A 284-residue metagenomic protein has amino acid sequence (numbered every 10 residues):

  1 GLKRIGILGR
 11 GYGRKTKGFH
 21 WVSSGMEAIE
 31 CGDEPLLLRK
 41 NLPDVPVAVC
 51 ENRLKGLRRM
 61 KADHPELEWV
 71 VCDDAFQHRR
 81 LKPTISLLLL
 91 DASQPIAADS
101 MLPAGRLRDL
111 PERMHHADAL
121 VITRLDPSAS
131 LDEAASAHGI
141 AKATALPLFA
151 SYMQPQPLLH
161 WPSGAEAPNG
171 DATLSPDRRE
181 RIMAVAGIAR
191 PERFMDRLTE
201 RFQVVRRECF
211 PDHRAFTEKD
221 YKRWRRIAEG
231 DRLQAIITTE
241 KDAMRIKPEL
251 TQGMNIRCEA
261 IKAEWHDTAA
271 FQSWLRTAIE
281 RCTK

Functional and structural regions predicted by a protein language model:
L2-K3, H64-L67, P83, R179 (+1 more regions): Short, high-confidence coil segments that cap the C-terminus of an alpha-helix and link into the following beta-strand
K3, P83-I85, H115-D118, E180 (+1 more regions): Short glycine-/polar-rich loops that comprise or flank the Walker A/P-loop and associated switch/sensor motifs
G6-L8, L88, R181-V185: Conserved beta-strand elements of the Class I
G11-T144, L148-A150: Phosphate/Mg2+-binding loops and adjacent switch elements in nucleotide/diphosphate-handling enzyme cores
L90, S151, E208, E259-I261: Hydrophobic residues at beta-strand termini and immediately following loops that shape nucleotide-binding pockets
P95-A235: C-terminal accessory "lid"/substrate-recognition subdomains
Q156-L158, P211-A215, G253-C282: Short, flexible loop segments at boundaries between secondary-structure elements
R232-T251: Phosphate-bearing ligand-interacting subdomains that bind or position ATP/ADP/UDP/GDP/NAD(P) or nucleotide-linked
